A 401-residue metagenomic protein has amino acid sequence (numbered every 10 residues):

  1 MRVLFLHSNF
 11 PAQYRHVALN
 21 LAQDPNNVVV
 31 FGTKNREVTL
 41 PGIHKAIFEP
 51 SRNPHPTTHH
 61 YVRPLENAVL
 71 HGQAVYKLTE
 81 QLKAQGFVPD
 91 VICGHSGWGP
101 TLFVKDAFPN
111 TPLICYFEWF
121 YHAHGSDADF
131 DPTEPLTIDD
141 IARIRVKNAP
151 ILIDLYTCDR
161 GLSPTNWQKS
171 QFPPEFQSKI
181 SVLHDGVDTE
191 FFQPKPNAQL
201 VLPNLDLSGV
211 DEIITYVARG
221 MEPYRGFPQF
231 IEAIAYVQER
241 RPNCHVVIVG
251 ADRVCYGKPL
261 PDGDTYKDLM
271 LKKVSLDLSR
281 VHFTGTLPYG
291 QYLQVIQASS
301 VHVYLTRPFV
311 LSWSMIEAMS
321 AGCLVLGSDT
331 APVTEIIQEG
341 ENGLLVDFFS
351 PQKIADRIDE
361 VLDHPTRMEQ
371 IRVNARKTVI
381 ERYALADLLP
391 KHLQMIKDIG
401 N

Functional and structural regions predicted by a protein language model:
R52-V62, T111-P150, E190, P194-K195 (+3 more regions): Acceptor-binding helix/loop patch of EC 2.4 sugar-transfer enzymes, predominantly nucleotide-sugar-dependent
L162, P203-R225, I231-Q238, V246-V247: Conserved donor-binding/catalytic core segment of Leloir-type glycosyltransferases
W167, G186: Carbohydrate-associated surface elements
R253-V254, P259-T286, G290: Nucleotide-activated donor-binding/catalytic signature segment of Leloir-type glycosyltransferases, i.e., the conserved
R307: Aromatic "clamp/platform" in nucleotide-sugar-dependent glycosyltransferases that forms part of the donor/acceptor
L324-G327: Short hydrophobic beta-strand element within catalytic cores of glycosyltransferases and related nucleotide-activated
E339-G340, L344-P351, E360-P365: Conserved acidic donor-binding segment of nucleotide-sugar-dependent glycosyltransferases
K353, E360, R367-R382, L388-Q394: A short, well-ordered alpha-helix in the C-terminal region of glycosyltransferases
